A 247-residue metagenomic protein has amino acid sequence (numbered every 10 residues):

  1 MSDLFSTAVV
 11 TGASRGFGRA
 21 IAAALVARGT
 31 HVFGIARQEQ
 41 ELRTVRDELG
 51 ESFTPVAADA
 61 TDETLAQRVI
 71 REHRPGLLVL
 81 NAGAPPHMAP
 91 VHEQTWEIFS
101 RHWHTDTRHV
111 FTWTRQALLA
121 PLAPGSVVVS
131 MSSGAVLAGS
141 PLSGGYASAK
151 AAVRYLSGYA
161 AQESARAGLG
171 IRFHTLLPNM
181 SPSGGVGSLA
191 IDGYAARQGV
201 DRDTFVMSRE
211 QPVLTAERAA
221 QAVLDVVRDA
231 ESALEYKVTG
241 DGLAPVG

Functional and structural regions predicted by a protein language model:
T11, P75-G83, D106, S130 (+1 more regions): Rossmann-fold scaffold of SDR-type NAD(P)-dependent oxidoreductases
S14-R15: Conserved glycine-rich cofactor-binding loop
R28-T44: Conserved glycine-rich Rossmann-like NAD(P)H-binding loop of the short-chain dehydrogenase/reductase
R71, T105-S126, Q162, R166: Amphipathic alpha-helical dimer-interface segment in Rossmann-like NAD(P)H-dependent oxidoreductases
G83-S100, L142: Conserved mid-core segment of classical short-chain dehydrogenase/reductases
H92-F111, V129, V153: Catalytic Tyr-X3-Lys loop
V127-A152, S157-A167, L177-G184: Catalytic loop of short-chain dehydrogenase/reductase
I171, T175, A195-G247: C-terminal helical subdomain
